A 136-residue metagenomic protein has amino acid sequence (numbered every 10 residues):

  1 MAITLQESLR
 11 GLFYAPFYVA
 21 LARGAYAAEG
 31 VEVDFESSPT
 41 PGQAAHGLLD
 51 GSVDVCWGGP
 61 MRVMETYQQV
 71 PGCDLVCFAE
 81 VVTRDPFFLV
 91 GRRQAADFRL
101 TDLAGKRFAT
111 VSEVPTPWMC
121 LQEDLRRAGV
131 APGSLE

Functional and structural regions predicted by a protein language model:
M1-E136: Short, glycine-/small- and polar/acidic-enriched structural segments that line small-molecule recognition paths
